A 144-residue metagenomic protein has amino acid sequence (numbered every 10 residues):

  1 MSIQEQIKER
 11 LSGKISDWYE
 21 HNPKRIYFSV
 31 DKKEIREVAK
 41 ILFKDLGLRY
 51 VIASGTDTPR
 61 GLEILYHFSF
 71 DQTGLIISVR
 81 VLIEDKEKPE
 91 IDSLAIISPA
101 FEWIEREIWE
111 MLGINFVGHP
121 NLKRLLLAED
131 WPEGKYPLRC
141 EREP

Functional and structural regions predicted by a protein language model:
M1-P144: Terminal low-complexity/charged segments
